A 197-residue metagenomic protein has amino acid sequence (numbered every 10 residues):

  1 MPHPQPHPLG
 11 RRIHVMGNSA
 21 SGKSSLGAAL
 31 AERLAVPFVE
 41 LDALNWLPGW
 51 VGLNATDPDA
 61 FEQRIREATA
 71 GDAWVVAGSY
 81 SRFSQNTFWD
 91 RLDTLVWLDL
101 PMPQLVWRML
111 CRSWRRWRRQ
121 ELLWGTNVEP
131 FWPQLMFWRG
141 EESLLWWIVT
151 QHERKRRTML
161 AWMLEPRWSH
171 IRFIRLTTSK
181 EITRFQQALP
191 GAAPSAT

Functional and structural regions predicted by a protein language model:
P2-G10, E142, W146-T197: NTP-dependent small-molecule kinase module
V15: Hydrophobic anchor at the beta1->P-loop junction of P-loop NTPases
S19: The conserved Walker
K23: Conserved lysine of the Walker
L26: Hydrophobic positions on the alpha1 helix immediately C-terminal to the Walker A/P-loop
A29: Active-site signature of alpha/beta-hydrolase-fold catalytic machinery across serine- and Asp/Cys-nucleophile hydrolases
P37-L95: Conserved nucleotide-sensing/catalytic segment adjacent to the nucleotide-binding pocket in NTP-handling enzymes
L100-K155: A glycine- and Lys/Arg-enriched "phosphate-lid" helix/loop adjacent to the NTP-binding pocket of small-molecule kinases
